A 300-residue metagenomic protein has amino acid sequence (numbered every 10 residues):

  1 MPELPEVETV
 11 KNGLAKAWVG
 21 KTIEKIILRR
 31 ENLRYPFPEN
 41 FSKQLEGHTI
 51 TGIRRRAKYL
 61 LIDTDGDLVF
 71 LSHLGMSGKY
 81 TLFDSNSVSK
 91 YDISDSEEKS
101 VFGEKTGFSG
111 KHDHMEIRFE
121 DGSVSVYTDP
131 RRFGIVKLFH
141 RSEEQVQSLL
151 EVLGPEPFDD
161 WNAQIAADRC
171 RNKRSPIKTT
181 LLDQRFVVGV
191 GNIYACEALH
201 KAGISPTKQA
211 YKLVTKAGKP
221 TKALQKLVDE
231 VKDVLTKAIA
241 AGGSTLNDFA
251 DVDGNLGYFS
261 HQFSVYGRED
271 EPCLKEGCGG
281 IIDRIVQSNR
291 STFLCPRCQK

Functional and structural regions predicted by a protein language model:
M1-L4, Y35, E39, F70 (+6 more regions): Low-complexity, intrinsically disordered regions enriched in charged/polar residues
M1-T128, F133-G134, Y266-R268, R290-K300: A cross-family signal for N-terminal binding/gating loops and helix N-caps that shape access to the active site
E3-E6, V10, V19, F37 (+6 more regions): Alpha-helical structural motif
T22-N40, A167-K300: Basic, nucleic-acid-binding surfaces and adjacent catalytic neighborhoods in DNA/RNA-processing proteins
I53, V136, I282-R284: Generic structural motif
F70-G203, V214: Phosphate/anion-contacting hairpin/loop surfaces
